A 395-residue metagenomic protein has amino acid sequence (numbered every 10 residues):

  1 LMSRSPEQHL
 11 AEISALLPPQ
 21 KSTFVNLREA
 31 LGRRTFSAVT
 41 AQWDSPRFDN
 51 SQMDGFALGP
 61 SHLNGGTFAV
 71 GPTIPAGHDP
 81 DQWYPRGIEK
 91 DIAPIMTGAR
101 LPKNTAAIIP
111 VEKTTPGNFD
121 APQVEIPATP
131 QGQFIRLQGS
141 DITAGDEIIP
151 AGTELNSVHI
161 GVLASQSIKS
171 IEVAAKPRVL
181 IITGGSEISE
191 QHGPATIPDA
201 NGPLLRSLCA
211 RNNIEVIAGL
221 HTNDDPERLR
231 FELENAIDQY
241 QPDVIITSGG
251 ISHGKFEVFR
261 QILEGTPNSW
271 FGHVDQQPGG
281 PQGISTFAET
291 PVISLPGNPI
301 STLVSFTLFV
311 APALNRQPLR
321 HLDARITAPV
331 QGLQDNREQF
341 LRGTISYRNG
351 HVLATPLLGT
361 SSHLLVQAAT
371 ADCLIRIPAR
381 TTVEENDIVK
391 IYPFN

Functional and structural regions predicted by a protein language model:
M2-K169: Phosphate-interaction motifs
I13-Q20, Q166-K169, I188, L208 (+6 more regions): Change "in soluble alpha/beta enzymes" to "in soluble alpha/beta proteins
T23-R28, G32, S37, D44 (+3 more regions): Flexible glycine/proline-rich
D49-S51, H62-N64, Q82-I88, L101-K103 (+12 more regions): Solvent-exposed alpha-helices and their adjacent loops that cap or buttress functional pockets in soluble metabolic
P94-M96, P127, P150, I181-G184 (+3 more regions): Short beta-strand segments
T97, G184-G185, P242-I262, N268-S269 (+1 more regions): Glycine-rich beta-strand-to-loop/alpha-helix junction loops that act as flexible
F134-T247, S252: Phosphate-binding glycine-rich loops and their immediate beta-loop-alpha structural context
